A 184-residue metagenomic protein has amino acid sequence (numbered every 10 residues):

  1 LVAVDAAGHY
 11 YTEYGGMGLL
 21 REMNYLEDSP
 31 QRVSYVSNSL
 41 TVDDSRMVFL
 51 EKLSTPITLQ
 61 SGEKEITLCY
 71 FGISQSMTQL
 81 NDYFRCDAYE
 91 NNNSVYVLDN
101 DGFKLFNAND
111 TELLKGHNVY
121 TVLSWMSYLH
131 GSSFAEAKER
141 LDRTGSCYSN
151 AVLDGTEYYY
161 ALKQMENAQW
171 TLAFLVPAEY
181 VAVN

Functional and structural regions predicted by a protein language model:
L1, E51, V95-Y96, F103 (+1 more regions): Generic short beta-strand
L1-V2, A173: Active-site-flanking beta-strand signature of metal-NTP-handling nucleotidyl enzymes and homologous cyclase-like
V2-G15, L50, G102-N109, A161-L162: Amphipathic coiled-coil signal-relay and dimerization helices
D5-C86: Extracytoplasmic/periplasmic ligand-binding sensor regions of membrane-associated signaling proteins
A7-D43, T111-N150: Extracytoplasmic/periplasmic sensor domains and loops in membrane signaling proteins
M47, S94-V95, Y159, T171: Beta-sheet entry/capping signal
T55-I57, K64-C69, T121-N184: Extracellular/periplasmic juxtamembrane segments that couple receptor/chemosensory ectodomains to their
I66, Y70-Y120: Solvent-exposed, extracytoplasmic
